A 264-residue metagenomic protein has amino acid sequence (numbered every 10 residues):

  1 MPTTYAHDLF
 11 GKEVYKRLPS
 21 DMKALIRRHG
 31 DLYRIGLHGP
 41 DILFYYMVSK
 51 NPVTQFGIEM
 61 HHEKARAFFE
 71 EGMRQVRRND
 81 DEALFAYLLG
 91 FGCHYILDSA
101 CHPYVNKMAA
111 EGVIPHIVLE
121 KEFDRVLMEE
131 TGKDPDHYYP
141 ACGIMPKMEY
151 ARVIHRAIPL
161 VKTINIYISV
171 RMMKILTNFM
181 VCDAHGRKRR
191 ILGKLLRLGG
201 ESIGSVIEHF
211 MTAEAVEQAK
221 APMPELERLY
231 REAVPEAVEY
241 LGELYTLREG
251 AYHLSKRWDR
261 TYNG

Functional and structural regions predicted by a protein language model:
M1-L88, I96-G264: N-terminal leader/auxiliary helical segments
C93: Aromatic-lined, polymer-binding surfaces characteristic of secreted/periplasmic polysaccharide-degrading enzymes
